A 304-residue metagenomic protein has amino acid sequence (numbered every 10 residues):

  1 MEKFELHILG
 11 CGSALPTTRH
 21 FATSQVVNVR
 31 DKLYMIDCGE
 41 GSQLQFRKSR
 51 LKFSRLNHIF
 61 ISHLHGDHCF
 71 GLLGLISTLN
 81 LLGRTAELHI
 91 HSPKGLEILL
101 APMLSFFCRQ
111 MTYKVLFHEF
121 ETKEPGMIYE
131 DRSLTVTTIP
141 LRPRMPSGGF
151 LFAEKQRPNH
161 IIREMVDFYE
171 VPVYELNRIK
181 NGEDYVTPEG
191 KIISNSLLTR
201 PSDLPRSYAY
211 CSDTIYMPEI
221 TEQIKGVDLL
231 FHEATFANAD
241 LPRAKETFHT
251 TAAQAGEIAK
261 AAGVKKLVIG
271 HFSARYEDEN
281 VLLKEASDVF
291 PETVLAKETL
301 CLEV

Functional and structural regions predicted by a protein language model:
M1-S49, T85-E87, F150-F152, P201-C211 (+1 more regions): Conserved beta-strand hairpin/beta-sheet module of binuclear metal-dependent hydrolase folds, prominently
H7, H91, L116-E121, T137-I139 (+1 more regions): General small-molecule cofactor/ligand-binding pocket signal
I36-G39, L56-L64, P93, A209-T214 (+3 more regions): Active-site neighborhood of phospho(di)ester-bond hydrolases with catalytic His/Asp-centered motifs
E40-H91, E119-E121: Active-site metal-binding motif and surrounding structural segment of the metallo-beta-lactamase
F46, L72, L100-M103, I220 (+1 more regions): Hydrophobic packing residues within well-ordered alpha-helices of enzyme cores
G71-T78, E277-E285: Metal-dependent catalytic neighborhoods of phosphoester/phosphodiester hydrolases
R84-L88, P93-E121: Active-site neighborhood of divalent metal-dependent phosphoester bond hydrolases
E121-I269, D278-K284, V289: Metal-dependent phosphodiesterase/nuclease catalytic metal-binding core
